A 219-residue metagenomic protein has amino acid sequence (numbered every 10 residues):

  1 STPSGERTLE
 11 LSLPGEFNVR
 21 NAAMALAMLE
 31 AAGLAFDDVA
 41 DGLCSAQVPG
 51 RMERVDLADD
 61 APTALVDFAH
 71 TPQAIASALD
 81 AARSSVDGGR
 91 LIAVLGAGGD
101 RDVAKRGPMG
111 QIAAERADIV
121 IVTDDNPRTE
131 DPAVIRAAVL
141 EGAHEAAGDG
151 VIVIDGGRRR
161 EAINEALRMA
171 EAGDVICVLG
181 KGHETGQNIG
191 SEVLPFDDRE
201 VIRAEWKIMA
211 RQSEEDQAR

Functional and structural regions predicted by a protein language model:
S1-T2, L9: Short beta-strand motif preference
S4, P14, M24-R219: ATP-dependent carboxylate-amine ligase
E10-E16: A short glycine/serine-rich beta->alpha loop
